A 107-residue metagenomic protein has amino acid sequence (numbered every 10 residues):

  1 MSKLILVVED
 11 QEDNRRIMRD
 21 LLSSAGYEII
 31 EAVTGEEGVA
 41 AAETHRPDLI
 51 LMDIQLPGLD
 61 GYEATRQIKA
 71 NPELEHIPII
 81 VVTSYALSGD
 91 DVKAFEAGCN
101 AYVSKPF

Functional and structural regions predicted by a protein language model:
E9: Conserved acidic carboxylate
R16-S24: Charged docking surfaces used in two-component/phosphorelay signaling
G26-V33, A41: Short hydrophobic/Thr-rich beta-strand motif most characteristic of the beta2 strand and flanking loop of CheY-like
H45-L51, L56: Active-site beta3 strand of CheY-like receiver
P57, E75, L87, P106: The feature encodes the CheY-like receiver
